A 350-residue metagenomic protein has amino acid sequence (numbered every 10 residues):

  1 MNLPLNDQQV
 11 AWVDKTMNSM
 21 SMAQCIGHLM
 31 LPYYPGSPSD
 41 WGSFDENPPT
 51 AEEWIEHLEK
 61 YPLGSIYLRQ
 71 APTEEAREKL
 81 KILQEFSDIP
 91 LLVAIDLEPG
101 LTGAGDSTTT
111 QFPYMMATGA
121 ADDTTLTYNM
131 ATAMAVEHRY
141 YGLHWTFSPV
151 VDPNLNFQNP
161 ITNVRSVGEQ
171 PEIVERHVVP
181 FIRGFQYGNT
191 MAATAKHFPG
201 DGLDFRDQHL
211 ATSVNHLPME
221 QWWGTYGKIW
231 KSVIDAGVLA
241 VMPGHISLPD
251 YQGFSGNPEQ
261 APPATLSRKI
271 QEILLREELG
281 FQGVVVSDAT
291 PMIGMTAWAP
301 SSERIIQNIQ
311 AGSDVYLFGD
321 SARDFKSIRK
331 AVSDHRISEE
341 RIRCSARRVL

Functional and structural regions predicted by a protein language model:
M1-P113, S313: N-terminal hydrophobic targeting/anchoring segments and the immediately downstream early-domain regions of hydrolases
G27-L29, Y33-P35, W54-T73, F157 (+1 more regions): Short acidic, glycine-rich surface-loop motifs adjacent to enzyme active sites
L31, Y67, T146-F147, T194 (+2 more regions): Conserved beta-strand positions in the central sheet of alpha/beta enzyme cores
P35, I95-A104, H144-N154, A195-D201 (+1 more regions): Short glycine-enriched loops at secondary-structure junctions
P38-K60, L126-M134, Q221-S232, A299-I305: Short, acidic/polar
D45, A76-L91, L101-G103, E169-D320 (+2 more regions): Second-shell residues forming the walls of enzyme active-site clefts
T73-L92, P99, D122-G142, I337 (+1 more regions): Active-site-adjacent structural elements in enzyme catalytic domains
G119-L143, V150-V178, I182: A substrate-binding/cap region within the structured catalytic cores of diverse enzymes
